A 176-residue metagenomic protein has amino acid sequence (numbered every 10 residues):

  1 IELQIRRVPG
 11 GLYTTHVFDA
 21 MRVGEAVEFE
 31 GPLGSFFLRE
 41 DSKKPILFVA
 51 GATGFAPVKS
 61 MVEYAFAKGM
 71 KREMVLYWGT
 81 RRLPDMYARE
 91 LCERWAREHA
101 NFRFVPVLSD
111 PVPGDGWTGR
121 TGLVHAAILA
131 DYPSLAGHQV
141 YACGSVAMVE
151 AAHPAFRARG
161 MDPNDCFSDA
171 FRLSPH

Functional and structural regions predicted by a protein language model:
I1-A26, K43, T80-R82, V107-P111: Ferredoxin-reductase
L12, G34-D41: Short, Lys/Arg- and Gly-enriched loop/turn segments at beta-strand edges
F37, P57-S60, A151-A152: Phosphate- and divalent-cation-binding pockets in alpha/beta enzyme and binding domains that engage nucleotide-derived
R39-A52, R159: Short, compositionally biased
R39-S42, K68, S134: Short, flexible hinge/linker loops that cap or flank conserved catalytic cores
K59-A67: Histidine-anchored nucleotide/phosphate-binding helix
E73-H176: Reductase modules of NAD(P)H-dependent flavoproteins
